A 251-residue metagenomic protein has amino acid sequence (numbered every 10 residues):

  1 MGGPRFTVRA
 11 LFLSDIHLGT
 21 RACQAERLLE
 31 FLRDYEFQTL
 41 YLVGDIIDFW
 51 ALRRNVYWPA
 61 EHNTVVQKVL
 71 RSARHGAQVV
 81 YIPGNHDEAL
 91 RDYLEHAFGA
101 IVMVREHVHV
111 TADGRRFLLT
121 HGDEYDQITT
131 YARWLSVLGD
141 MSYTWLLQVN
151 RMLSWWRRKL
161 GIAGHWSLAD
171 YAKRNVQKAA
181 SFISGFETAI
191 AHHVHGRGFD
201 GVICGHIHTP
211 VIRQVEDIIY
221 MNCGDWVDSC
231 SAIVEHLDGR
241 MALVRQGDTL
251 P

Functional and structural regions predicted by a protein language model:
P4-R9, T20-A112: Core catalytic region of metal-dependent phosphoesterases/phosphodiesterases, especially metallo-beta-lactamase-like
R9-H17, A51-N55, Y171-K178: Short, basic, glycine/proline-bearing loop/turn elements
A10-L13, Y41, V80, F117 (+1 more regions): Hydrophobic "anchor" residues on beta-strands that sit immediately upstream of conserved functional sites
D15, L40, D45, V69 (+5 more regions): Divalent metal-coordination and catalytic microenvironments
L18-A25, G139, L146: Active-site glycine- and acidic-residue-rich loops that bind and position anionic ligands or nucleotide-like cofactors
T20, A25-E26, D113-L119, Y125 (+1 more regions): Catalytic core of the metallo-beta-lactamase
A100-E106, L118, D123, Q127-V137 (+2 more regions): Conserved beta-sheet core of the metallophosphoesterase superfamily
T120-F186: Active-site-proximal loop/helix segment associated with metal-binding centers of metalloenzymes
